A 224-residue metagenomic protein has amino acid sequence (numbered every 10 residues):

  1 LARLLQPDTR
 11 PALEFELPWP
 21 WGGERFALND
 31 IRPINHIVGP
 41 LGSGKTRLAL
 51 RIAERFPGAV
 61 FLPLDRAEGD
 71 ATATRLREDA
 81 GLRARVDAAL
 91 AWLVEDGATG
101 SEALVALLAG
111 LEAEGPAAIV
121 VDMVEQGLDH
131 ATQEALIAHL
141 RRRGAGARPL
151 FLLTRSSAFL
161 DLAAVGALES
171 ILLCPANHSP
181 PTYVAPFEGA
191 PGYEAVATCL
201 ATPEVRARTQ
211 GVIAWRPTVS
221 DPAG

Functional and structural regions predicted by a protein language model:
A2-E24: N-terminal pre-Walker A segment at the start of P-loop NTPase domains
I37: Hydrophobic anchor at the beta1->P-loop junction of P-loop NTPases
P40: P-loop (Walker A) phosphate-binding loop of NTP-binding proteins
K45: Conserved lysine of the Walker
L48-A49, A53: Post-Walker A alpha-helix
A71-A118: Conserved nucleotide-sensing/catalytic segment adjacent to the nucleotide-binding pocket in NTP-handling enzymes
A113-A131: Conserved P-loop NTPase "ATPase switch" module shared by AAA+ and STAND
A131, A135-G224: C-terminal lobe/lid and adjacent interdomain/linker elements of RecA-like ASCE P-loop ATPase modules
